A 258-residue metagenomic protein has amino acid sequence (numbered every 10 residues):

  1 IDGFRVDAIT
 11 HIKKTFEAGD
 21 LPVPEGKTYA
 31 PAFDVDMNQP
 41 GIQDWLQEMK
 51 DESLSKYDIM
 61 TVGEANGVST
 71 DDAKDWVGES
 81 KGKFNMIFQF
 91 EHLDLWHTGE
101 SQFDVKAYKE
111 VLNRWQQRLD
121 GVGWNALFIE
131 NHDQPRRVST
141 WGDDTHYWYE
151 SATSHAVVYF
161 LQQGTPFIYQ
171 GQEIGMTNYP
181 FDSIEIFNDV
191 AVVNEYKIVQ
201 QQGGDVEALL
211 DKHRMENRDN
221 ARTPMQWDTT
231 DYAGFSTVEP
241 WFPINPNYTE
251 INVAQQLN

Functional and structural regions predicted by a protein language model:
I1-N258: Active-site and adjacent substrate-binding regions of carbohydrate-active enzymes
